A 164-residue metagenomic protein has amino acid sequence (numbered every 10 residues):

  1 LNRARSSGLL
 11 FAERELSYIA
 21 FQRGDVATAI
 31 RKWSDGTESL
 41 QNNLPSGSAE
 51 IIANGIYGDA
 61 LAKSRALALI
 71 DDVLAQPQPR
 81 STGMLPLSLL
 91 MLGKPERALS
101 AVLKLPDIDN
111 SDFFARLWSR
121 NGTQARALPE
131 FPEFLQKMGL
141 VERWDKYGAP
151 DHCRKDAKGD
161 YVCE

Functional and structural regions predicted by a protein language model:
L1-E164: Alpha-helical protein-protein interaction modules
